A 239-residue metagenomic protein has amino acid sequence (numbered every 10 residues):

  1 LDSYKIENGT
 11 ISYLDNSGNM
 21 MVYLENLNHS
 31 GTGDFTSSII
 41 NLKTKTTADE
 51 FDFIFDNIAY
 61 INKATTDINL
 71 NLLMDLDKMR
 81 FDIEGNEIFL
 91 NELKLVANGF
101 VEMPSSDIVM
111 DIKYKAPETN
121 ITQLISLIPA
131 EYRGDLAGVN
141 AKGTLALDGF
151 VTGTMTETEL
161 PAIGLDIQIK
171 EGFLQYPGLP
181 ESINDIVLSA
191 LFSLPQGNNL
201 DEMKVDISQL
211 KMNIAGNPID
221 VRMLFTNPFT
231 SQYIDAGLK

Functional and structural regions predicted by a protein language model:
D2-S38, K45-S106, K113-S126, A141-T156 (+2 more regions): Hydrophobic lipid-interacting interfaces of membrane-associated proteins
G134-L136: Short, recurring structural edge motifs at helix starts
